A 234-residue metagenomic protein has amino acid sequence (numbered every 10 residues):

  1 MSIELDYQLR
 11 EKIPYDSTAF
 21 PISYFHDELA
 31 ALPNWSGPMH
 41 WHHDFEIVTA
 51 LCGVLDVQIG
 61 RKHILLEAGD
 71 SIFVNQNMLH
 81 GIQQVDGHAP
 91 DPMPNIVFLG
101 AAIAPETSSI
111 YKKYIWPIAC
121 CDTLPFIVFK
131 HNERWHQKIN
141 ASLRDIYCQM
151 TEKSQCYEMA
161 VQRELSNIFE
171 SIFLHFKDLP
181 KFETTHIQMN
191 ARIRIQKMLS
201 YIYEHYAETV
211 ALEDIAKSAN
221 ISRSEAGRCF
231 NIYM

Functional and structural regions predicted by a protein language model:
M1-S71, M78, H88, Y111-K113 (+1 more regions): Generic protein-terminus/edge-of-domain signal
A31, L179-H186, M234: Short, Lys/Arg-enriched N-terminal segment that forms or immediately precedes the first helix of a structured domain
N77-I103, T107-I110: Ligand-binding loop in jelly-roll beta-barrel domains
T107, Y111-E164, S200: Amphipathic alpha-helical segments enriched in hydrophobic/aromatic residues interleaved with Lys/Arg
W135-K138, S142, I187-M198, M234: N-terminal positioning helix adjacent to the helix-turn-helix/winged-helix DNA-binding module
C156-K181: Hydrophobic, aromatic-enriched interface-forming segments
S171-K177, K197-M234: Basic/polar phosphate-binding segments, predominantly the helix-turn-helix DNA-binding elements of transcriptional
